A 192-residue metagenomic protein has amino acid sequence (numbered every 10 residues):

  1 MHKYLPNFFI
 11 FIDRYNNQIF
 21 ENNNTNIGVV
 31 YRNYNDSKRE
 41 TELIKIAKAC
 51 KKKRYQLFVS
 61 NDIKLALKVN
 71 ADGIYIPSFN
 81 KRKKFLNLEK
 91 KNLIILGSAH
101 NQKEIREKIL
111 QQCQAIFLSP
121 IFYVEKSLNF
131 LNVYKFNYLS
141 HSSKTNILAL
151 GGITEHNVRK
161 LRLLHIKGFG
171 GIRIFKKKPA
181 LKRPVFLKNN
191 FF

Functional and structural regions predicted by a protein language model:
M1-Q18, F191-F192: N-terminal amphipathic alpha-helix/helix-capping segment at the start of soluble metabolic enzymes
P6-I12, I27-Y31, L57-V59, I74-I76 (+4 more regions): Hydrophobic faces of well-ordered beta-strands that scaffold small-molecule active sites in alpha/beta enzyme cores
I10-N23, D62-K64, H100-E107, T154-R159: Short, acidic/polar
Q18, N23-L88: N-terminal active-site wall of soluble small-molecule enzyme domains
N24-T25, V69, Q111, S142 (+1 more regions): Structural motif
V29, A66, K108, I116 (+2 more regions): Conserved, mostly hydrophobic/aromatic
E42-F58, N87-N101, N129-T154: Alpha-helix-loop-beta-strand connector modules within alpha/beta enzyme cores
I74-F85, A115-L131, I153-F192: Glycine-rich phosphate-binding active-site loops on the catalytic face of alpha/beta enzymes
